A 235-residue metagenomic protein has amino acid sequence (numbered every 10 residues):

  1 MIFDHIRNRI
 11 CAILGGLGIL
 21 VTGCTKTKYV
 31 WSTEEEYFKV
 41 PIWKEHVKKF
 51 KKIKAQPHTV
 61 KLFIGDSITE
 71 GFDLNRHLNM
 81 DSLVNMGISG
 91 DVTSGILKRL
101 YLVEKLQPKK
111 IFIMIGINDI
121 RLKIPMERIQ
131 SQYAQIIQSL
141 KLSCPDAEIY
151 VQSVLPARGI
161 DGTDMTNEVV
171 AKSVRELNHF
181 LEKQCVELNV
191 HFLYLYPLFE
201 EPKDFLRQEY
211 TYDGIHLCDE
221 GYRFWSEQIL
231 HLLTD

Functional and structural regions predicted by a protein language model:
M1-L62, L74, T234: N-terminal secretory targeting modules
E34-Y37, M80-T93, R121, G214: Acidic/histidine-rich helix-loop elements that form or flank divalent-metal/phosphate-binding sites at the catalytic
H46-K49, V92-K98: N-terminal post-signal-peptidase region of extra-cytosolic proteins
F63, L83-N85, F192: Conserved beta-strand scaffold positions in the cores of enzyme catalytic domains, especially in NTP/NDP-utilizing
I64, E70-S82, S94-S131, Y150 (+1 more regions): Oxyanion-hole/transition-state-stabilizing segment in secreted/luminal serine hydrolases and related acyltransferases
L100, Y133-I137, N178: Generic structural signal for well-ordered alpha-helices, preferentially at hydrophobic/aromatic core positions
C144-E148: A short helix->loop->beta-strand "cap" motif at the edges of active sites that frequently abuts
P156-D235: Catalytic His-Asp segment of secreted/periplasmic serine-dependent ester chemistry enzymes
